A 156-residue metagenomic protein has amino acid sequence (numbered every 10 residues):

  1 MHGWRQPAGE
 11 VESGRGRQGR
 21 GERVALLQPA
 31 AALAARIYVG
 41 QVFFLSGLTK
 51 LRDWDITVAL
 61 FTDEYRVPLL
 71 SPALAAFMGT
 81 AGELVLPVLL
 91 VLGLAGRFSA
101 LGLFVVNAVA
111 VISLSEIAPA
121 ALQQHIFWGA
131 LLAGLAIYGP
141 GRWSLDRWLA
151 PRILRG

Functional and structural regions predicted by a protein language model:
M1-D53, L69-A81, V85, L92-G156: Extended, low-polarity transmembrane helix blocks
A59-A73: Extracytosolic (periplasmic/ER-lumenal) interhelical loops and adjacent juxtamembrane/interface segments of multi-pass
